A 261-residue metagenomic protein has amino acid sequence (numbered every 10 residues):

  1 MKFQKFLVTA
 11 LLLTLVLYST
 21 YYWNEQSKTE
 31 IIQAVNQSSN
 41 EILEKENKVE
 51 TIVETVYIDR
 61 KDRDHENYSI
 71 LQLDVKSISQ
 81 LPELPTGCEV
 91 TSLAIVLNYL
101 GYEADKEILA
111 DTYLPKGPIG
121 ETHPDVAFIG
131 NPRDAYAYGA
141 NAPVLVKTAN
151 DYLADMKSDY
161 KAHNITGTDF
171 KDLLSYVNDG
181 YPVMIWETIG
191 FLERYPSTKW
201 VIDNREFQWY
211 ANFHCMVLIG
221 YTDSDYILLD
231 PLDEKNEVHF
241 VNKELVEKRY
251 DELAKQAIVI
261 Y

Functional and structural regions predicted by a protein language model:
K5-L11, V16-K147, I189, P196-K199 (+1 more regions): Active-site-adjacent structural segments surrounding the nucleophilic cysteine of cysteine proteases and isopeptidases
L93-Y102, L114-P118, N150-S158, N178 (+2 more regions): Sec-exported extracytoplasmic/periplasmic mature domains
Y102-E121, K161, E244-L245, E252-Y261: Cysteine-dependent hydrolase recognition
G120-A127, L153-T168, V201-R205: Short N-terminal helix-initiation segments at or just after the protein's N-terminus
P132-K171, S175-D179: Mid-length scaffold segments of soluble, non-membrane domains
G167-Y226: Active-site-adjacent substructure of cysteine-protease-like catalytic cores
K199-D203, F207-Y210, M216-Y261: Noncatalytic regulatory segments and standalone regulatory/sensor domains
